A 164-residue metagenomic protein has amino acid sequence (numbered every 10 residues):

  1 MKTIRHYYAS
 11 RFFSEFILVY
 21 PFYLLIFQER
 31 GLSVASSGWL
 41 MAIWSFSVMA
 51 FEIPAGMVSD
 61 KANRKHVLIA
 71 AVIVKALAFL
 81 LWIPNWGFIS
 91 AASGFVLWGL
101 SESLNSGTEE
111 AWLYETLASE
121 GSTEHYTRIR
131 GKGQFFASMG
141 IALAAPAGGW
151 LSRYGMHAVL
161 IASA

Functional and structural regions predicted by a protein language model:
M1-A50: Helix-loop boundary and gating motifs at the non-cytosolic
Y7, I89-F95: Short hydrophobic/alpha-helical segments at membrane-entry points of transmembrane helices in Major Facilitator
F13, I43, S47, V74 (+4 more regions): Small/hydrophobic positions within alpha-helical transmembrane segments of multi-pass membrane transporters
E29, W82-P84, S138-S163: Transmembrane alpha-helix termini and helix-breaking/packing motifs in multi-pass membrane transporters
I73-G87, A91: C-terminal ends and interior cores of transmembrane alpha-helices in multi-pass membrane transporters/permeases
V96-A137: Cytoplasmic helix-loop-helix junction between adjacent transmembrane helices in 12-TM secondary transporters
